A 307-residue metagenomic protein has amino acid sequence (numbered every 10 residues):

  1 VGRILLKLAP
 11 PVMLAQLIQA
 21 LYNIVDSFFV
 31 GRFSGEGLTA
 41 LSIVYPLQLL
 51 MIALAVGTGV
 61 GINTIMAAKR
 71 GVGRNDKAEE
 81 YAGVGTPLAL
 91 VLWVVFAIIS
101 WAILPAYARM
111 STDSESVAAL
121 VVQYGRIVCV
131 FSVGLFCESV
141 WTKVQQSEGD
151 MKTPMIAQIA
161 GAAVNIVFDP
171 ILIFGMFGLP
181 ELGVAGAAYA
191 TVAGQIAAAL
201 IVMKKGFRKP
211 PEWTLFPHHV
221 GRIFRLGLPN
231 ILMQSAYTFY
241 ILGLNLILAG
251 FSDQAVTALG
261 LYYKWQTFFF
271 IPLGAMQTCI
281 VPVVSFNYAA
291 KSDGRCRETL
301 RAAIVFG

Functional and structural regions predicted by a protein language model:
V1-A9, M66-V133, L179-L228, V284-G307: Short alpha-helical transmembrane segments in multi-pass integral membrane proteins
G2-L17, G125, C129, K152-I159 (+5 more regions): Hydrophobic faces of transmembrane alpha-helices in multi-pass small-molecule transporters and flippases across diverse
R3-N63, L228-G250: Signature of the first transmembrane helix
L6, L21-Y22, T58, I99-I103 (+6 more regions): Residue-level signal for transmembrane alpha-helical positions in Major Facilitator Superfamily
L17, L21-T39, A108-E115, I171-L182 (+2 more regions): Helix-terminus/linker motif at the lipid-water interface of multi-pass membrane proteins
I24, F28, L54-G57, L88 (+9 more regions): Membrane-embedded alpha-helical segments of multi-pass transporters/permeases
L38-W101, L135-P154, A258-G307: Small-residue-rich hydrophobic transmembrane alpha-helices
R109, V130-G134, E138, T142-Q146 (+1 more regions): Helix-loop-helix hairpin linking two adjacent transmembrane segments in secondary transporters
